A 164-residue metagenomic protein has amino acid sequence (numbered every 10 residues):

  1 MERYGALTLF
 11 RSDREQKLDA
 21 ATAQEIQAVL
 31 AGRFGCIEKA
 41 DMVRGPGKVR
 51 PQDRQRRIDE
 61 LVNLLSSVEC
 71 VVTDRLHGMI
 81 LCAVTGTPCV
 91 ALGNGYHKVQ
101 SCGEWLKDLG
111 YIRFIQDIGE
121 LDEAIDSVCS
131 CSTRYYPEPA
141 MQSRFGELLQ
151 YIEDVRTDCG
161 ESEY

Functional and structural regions predicted by a protein language model:
M1-Y164: Active-site anion-handling motifs in enzyme catalytic cores
